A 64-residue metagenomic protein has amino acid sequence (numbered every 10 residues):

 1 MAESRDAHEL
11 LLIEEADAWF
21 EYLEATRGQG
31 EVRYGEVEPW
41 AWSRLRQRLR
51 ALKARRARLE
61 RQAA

Functional and structural regions predicted by a protein language model:
M1-A16: Short, charge/polar-rich alpha-helical segments
M1-E3, E60-A64: Short intrinsically disordered terminal tails
A16, E21-L23: Face-specific signal for non-transmembrane alpha helices
E24-Q62: Short, charge-rich amphipathic interface segments used for partner binding and complex assembly
